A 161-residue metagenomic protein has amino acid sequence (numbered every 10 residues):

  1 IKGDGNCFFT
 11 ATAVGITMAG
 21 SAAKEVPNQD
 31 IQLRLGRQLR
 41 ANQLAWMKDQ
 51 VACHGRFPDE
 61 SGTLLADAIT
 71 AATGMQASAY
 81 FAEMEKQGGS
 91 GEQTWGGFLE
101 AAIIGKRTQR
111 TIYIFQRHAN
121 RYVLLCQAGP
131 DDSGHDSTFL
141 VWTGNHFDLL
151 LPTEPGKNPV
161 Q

Functional and structural regions predicted by a protein language model:
K2-V123: Papain-like cysteine protease catalytic cores
T94-Q161: Alpha-helical coiled-coil scaffolding segments
